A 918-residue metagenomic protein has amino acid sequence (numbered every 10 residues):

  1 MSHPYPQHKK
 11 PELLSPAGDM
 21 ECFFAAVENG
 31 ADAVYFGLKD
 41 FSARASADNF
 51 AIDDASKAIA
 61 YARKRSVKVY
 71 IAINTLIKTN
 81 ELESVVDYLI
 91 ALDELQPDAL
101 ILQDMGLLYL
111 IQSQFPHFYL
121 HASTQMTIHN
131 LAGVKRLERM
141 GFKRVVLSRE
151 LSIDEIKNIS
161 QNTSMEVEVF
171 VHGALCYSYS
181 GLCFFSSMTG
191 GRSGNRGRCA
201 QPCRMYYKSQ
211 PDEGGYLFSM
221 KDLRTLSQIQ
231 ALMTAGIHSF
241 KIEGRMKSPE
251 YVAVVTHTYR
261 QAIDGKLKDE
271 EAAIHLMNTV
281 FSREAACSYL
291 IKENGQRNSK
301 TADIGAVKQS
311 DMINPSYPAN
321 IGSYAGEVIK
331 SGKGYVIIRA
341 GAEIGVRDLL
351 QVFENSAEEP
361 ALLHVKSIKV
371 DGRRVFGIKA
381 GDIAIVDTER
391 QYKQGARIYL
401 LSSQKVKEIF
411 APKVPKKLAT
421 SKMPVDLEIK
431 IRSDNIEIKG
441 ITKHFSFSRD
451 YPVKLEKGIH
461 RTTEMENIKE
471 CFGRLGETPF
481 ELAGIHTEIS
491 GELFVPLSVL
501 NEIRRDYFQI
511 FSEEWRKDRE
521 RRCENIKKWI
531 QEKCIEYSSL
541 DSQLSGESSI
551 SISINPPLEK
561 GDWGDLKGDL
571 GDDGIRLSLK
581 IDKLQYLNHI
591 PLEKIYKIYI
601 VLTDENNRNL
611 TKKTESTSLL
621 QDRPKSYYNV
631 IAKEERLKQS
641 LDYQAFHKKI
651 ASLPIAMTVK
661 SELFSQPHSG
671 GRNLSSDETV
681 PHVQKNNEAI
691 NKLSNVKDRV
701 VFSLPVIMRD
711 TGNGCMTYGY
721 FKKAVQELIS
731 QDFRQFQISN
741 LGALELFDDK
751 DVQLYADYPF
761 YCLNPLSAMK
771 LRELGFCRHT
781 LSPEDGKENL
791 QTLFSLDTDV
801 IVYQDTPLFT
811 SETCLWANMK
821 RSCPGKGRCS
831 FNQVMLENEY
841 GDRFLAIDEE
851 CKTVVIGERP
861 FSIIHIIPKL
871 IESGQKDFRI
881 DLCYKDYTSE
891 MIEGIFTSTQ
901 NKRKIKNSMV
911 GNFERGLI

Functional and structural regions predicted by a protein language model:
S2, S538-S553, S616-S618, S626 (+7 more regions): Serine residues within intrinsically disordered or low-complexity segments
S2-I128, V146-S239, M246-S538, D572-D622 (+5 more regions): Active-site pocket-lining/capping segments in soluble small-molecule metabolic enzymes
V134: Extended, positively charged loop/linker patches that create polyanion-binding surfaces
K143: Long, basic N-terminal domains or extensions that often function in RNA/ssDNA interaction or organelle/cellular
G395, L540, N555-E559, E635-R636 (+4 more regions): Intrinsic disorder/low-complexity segments
G546-E547, K560-G564, G568-G571, L637-Q639 (+3 more regions): Glycine-biased, low-complexity coil/linker segments
